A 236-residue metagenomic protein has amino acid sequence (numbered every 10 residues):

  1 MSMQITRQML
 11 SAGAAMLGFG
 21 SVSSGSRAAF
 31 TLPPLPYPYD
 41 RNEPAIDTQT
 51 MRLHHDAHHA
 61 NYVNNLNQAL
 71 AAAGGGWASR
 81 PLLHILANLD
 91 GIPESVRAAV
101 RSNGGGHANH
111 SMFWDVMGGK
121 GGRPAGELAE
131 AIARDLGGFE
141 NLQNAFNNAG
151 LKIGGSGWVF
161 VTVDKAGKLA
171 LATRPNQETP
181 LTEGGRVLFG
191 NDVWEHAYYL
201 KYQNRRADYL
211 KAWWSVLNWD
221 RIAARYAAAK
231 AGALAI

Functional and structural regions predicted by a protein language model:
S2-S26: N-terminal export signals
S21, D115-P124, K201-R206: Short helix-capping/linker segments at secondary-structure and domain boundaries
S21-I46: C-terminal segment of N-terminal export signals and the immediately downstream linker at the start of the mature
P34, H55, T173: Pocket-edge structural micro-motifs
A45, A57, Q68-K165, A170-L171: All-alpha RGS (Regulator of G-protein Signaling) helical domain and cognate RGS-like helical scaffolds
R52-V63: Structured secondary-structure scaffolds
N148-R205, K211-D220: An amphipathic alpha-helical core segment
D208-I236: N-terminal targeting pre-sequences for secretion and organelle import
